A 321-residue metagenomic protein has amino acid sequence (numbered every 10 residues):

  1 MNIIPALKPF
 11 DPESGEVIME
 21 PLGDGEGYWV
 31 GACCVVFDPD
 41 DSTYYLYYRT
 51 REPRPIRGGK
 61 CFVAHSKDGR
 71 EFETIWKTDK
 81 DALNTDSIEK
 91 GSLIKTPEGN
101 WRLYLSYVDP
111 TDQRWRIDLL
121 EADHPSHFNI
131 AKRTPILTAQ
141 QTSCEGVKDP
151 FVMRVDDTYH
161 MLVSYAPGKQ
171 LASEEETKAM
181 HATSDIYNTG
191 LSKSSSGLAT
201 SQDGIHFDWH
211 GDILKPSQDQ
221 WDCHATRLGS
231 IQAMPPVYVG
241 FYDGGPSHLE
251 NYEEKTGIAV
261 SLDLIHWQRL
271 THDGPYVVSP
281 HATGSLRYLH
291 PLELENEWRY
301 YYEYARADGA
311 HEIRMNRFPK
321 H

Functional and structural regions predicted by a protein language model:
M1-D86, I94-C223, Q232-T283, E293-H321: Beta-rich carbohydrate-recognition and catalytic domains
I88-G91, R227, L286-R287: Repeated scaffold domains used in trafficking and secretory/extracellular systems, primarily beta-propellers
H290: Conserved active-site neighborhood of enzyme catalytic/cofactor-binding cores
